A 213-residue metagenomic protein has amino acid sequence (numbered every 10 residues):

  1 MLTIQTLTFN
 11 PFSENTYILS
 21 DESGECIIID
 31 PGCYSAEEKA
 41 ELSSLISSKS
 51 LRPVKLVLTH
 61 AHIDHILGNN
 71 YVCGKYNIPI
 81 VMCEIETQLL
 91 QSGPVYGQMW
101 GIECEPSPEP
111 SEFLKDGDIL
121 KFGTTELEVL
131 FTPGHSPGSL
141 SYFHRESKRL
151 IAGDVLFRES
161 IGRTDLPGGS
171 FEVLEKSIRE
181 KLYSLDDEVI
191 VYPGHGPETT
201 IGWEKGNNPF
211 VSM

Functional and structural regions predicted by a protein language model:
M1-K49, S141-G153: Conserved beta-strand hairpin/beta-sheet module of binuclear metal-dependent hydrolase folds, prominently
Q5, V57, E128: Conserved Rossmann-like nucleotide-binding pocket used by diverse enzymes that bind dinucleotide cofactors
L7, L19, G117-G123: Short acidic-hydrophobic surface loop/beta-edge motif
L7-T8, E109-E112, F131-P133: Short Gly/Pro-enriched turn/cap motifs at secondary-structure boundaries
L19, T59, T132: Conserved S/T- and glycine-rich ATP-binding loop of Class I adenylate-forming
I27, V57, I80, I151 (+1 more regions): Residue-level marker for buried hydrophobic side chains located in beta-strands that build the well-ordered beta-sheet
C33-E38, S43-K121, G206-F210: Active-site HxH/HxHxD metal-binding segment of metal-dependent hydrolases
C33-Y34, L51, V95-Y96, T125-M213: Metallo-beta-lactamase
